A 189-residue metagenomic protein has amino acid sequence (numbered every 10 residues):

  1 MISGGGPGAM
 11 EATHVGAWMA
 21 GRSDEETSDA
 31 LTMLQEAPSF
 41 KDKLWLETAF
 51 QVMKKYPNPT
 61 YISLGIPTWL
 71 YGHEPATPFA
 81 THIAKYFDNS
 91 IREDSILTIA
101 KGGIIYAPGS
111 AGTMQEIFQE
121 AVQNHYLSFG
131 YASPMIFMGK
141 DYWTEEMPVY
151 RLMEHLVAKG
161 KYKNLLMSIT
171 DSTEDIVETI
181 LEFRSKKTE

Functional and structural regions predicted by a protein language model:
I2-E11, G109-M114: Gly/Ser/Thr-rich loops at beta-strand to alpha-helix junctions that form or flank small-molecule/cofactor-binding
G8-Y106: Acidic/glycine-enriched connector segments
A12-G16, E116-Q119, M147-Y150: Short acidic, glycine/serine/threonine-rich loops at helix termini
D24-A37, A107-P108, M114, A121-T144: Short, acidic/small-residue loops that bind anionic groups at enzyme active sites
Y61, W69-E74, Q115-Y126: Conserved thiamine diphosphate
T81, Q119-H125, R151-L156, S185: Short, solvent-exposed amphipathic alpha-helical segments in soluble enzyme and RNA/protein-processing domains
I96-T98, Y131-E189: C-terminal functional extensions of proteins
